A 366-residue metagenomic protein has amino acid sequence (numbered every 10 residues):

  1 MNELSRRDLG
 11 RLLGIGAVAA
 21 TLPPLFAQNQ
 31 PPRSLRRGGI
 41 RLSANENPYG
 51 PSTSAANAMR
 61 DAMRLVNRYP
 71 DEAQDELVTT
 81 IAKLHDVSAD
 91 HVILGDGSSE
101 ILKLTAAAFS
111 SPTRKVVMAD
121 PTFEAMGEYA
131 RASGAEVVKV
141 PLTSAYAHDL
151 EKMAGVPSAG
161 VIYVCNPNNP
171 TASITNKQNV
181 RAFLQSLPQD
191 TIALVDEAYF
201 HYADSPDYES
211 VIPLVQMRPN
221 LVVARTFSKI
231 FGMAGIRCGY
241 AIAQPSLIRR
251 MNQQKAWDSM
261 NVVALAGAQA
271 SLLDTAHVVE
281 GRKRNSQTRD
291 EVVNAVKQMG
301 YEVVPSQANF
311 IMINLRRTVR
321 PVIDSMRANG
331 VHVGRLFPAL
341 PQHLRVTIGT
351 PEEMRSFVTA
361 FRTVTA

Functional and structural regions predicted by a protein language model:
M1-Q28: N-terminal export signals
P23-R68, K83, W257: C-terminal segment of N-terminal export signals and the immediately downstream linker at the start of the mature
S52, N220-V304: PLP-dependent aminotransferase class I/II
E76-K115, Y129, S133: Phosphate-binding glycine-rich loop
A108-C165: PLP-dependent aminotransferase-like
L142, S286, A295-N329, E352: Conserved PLP-binding catalytic core of the aspartate aminotransferase-like
D149-S158, S173-A193, E197-I230: Active-site pre-lysine segment of PLP-dependent enzymes
S325-N329, F337-A366: PLP-dependent enzyme catalytic core of the Aspartate aminotransferase-like
